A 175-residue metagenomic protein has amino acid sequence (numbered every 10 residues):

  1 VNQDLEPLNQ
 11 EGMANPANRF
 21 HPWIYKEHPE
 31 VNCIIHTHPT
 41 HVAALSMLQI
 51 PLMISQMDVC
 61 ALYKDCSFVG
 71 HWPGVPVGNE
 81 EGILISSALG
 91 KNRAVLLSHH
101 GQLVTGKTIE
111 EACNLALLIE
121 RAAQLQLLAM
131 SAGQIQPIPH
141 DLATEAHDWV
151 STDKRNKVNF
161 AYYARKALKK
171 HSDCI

Functional and structural regions predicted by a protein language model:
V1-I175: Glycine-rich flexible loops
